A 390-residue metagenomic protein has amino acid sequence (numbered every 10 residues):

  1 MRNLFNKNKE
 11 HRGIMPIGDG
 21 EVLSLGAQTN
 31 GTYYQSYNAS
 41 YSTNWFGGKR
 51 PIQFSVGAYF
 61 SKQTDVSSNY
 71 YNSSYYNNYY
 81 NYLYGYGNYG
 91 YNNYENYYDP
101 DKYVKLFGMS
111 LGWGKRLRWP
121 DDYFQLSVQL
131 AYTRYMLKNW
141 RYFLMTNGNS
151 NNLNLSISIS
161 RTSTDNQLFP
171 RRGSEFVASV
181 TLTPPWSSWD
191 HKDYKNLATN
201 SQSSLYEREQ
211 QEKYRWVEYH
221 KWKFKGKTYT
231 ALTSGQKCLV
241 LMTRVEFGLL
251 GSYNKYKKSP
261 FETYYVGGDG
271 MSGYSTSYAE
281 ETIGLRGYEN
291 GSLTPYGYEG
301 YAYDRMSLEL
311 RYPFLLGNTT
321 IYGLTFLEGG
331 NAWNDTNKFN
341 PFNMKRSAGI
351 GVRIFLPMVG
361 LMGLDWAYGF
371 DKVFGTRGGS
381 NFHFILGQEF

Functional and structural regions predicted by a protein language model:
M1, K138-L316, T320, T325-F326 (+2 more regions): C-terminal outer-membrane beta-barrel translocator/porin domains of Gram-negative envelope proteins and their
M1-P170, S174-F176, R286, G297 (+2 more regions): Gram-negative/organellar outer-membrane beta-barrel architecture
N6, T133-Y135, T183-P185, E328-A332 (+1 more regions): Short connector loops/turns at beta-strand edges and beta->alpha or beta->beta junctions
Y33, K105, N151, E218 (+2 more regions): Short, glycine/acidic-rich beta->alpha junctions
N38, S42, S160, K223-K227 (+2 more regions): Short, well-ordered alpha-helical packing segments
M271-S277, N337-F390: C-terminal beta-signal and terminal closure region of outer-membrane beta-barrel proteins
